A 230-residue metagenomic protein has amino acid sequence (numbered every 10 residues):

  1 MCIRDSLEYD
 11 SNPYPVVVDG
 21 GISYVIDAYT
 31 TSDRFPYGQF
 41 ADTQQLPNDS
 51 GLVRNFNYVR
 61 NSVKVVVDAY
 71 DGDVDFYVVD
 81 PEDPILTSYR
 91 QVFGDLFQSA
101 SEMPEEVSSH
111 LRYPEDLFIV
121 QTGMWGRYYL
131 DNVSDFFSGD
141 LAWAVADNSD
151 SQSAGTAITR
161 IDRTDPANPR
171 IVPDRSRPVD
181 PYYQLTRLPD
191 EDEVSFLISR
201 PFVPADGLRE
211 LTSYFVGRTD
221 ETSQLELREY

Functional and structural regions predicted by a protein language model:
R4-Y230: Soluble extracytoplasmic regions of secretory-pathway and membrane proteins
